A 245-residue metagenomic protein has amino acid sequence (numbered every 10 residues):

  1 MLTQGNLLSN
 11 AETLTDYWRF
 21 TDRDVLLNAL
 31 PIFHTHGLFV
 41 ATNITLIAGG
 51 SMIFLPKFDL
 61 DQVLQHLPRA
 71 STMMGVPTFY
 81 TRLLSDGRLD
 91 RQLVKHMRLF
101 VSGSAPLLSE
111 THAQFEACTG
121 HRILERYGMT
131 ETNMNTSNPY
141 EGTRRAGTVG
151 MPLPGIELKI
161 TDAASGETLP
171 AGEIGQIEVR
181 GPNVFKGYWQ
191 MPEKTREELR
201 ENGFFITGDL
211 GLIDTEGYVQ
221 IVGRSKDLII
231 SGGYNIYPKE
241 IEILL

Functional and structural regions predicted by a protein language model:
L8-V25, F33-T72, D86-R88, E157: Conserved AMP-binding/adenylation subdomain of ANL enzymes
D22-R23, H96-M97, G120, E201-N202: Phosphate-coordination loops involved in phosphoryl transfer and adenosine-cofactor binding
I47, L67-G75, L84-R145, E157: Gly/Ser/Thr-rich phosphate-binding loop
G49, M73-V76, S104, G217 (+2 more regions): Residue-level signal for inorganic ion chemistry
G128, G181, K186-G187, K194 (+1 more regions): AMP-binding/adenylate-forming catalytic core of the ANL superfamily
T143, G147-L153, T168, L199-N202: Short Gly/Pro-enriched turn/cap motifs at secondary-structure boundaries
K159-E178, E197, D214-E216: Conserved beta-loop-beta connector loops within the AMP-binding
